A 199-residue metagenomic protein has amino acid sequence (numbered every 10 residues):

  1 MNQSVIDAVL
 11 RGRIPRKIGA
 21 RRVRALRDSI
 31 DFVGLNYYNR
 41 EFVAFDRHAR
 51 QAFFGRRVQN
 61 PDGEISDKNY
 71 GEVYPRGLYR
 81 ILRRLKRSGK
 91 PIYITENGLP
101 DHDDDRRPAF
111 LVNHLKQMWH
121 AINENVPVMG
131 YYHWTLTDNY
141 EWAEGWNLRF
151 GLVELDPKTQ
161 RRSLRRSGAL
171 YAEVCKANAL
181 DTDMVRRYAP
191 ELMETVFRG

Functional and structural regions predicted by a protein language model:
M1-G199: Active-site region of glycoside hydrolase catalytic domains
